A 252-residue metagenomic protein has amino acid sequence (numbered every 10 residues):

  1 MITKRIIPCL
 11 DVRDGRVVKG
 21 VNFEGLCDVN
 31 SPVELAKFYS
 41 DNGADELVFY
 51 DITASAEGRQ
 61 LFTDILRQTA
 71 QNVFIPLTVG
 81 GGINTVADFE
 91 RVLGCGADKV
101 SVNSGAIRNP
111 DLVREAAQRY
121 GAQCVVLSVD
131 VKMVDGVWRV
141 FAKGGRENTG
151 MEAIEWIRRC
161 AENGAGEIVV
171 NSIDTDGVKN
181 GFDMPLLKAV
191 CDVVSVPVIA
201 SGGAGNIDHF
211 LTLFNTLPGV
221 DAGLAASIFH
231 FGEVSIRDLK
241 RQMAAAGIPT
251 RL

Functional and structural regions predicted by a protein language model:
R5-C9, E46, F74-T78, K99-S101 (+5 more regions): Structural preference for beta-strand elements that scaffold enzyme active sites
D11, Y39, L47, V79 (+6 more regions): Conserved, mostly hydrophobic/aromatic
V12-D14, V18-K19, A97-V170, D174-T175: Conserved anion-binding
E46-D64, S104, V169-N180: Glycine-rich, proline-tolerant flexible connector loops at the mouths of alpha/beta enzymes
T53, L61-A122: Glycine/small-residue-rich loop that forms an oxyanion/phosphate-binding "nest" at active or ligand-binding sites
Q60-R67, P110, G150-I154, N180-K188: Charged helix-capping and loop-helix junction motifs
V73, L77-K99, P185-A222: Catalytic cores of alpha/beta
V113-Y120, F214-L252: C-terminal helical cap(s) of enzyme catalytic domains, especially alpha/beta-barrels
